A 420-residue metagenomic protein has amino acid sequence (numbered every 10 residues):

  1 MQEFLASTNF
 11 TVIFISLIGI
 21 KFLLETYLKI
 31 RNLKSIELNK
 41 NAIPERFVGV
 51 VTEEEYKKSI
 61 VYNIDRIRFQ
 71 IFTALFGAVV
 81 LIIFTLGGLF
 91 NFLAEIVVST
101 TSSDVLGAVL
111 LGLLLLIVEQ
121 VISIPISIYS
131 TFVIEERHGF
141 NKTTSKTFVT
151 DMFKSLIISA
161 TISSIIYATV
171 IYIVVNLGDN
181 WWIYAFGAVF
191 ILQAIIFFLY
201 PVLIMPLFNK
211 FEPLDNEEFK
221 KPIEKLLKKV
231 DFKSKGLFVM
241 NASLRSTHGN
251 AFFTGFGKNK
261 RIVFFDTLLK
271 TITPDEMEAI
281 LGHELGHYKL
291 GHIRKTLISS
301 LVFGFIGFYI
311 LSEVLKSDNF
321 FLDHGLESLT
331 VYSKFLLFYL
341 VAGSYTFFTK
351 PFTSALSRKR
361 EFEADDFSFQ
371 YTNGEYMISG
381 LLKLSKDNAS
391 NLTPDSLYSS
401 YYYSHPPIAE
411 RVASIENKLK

Functional and structural regions predicted by a protein language model:
F4-L329, G343-K420: Polar-ligand-bearing catalytic/cofactor-coordination segments of membrane-embedded or membrane-tethered inner-membrane
V331-L336: Acidic/His/Gly-enriched intrinsically disordered linker/tail segments that often contain short helix/coil "MoRF-like"
L337-V341: Alpha-helical transmembrane segments
